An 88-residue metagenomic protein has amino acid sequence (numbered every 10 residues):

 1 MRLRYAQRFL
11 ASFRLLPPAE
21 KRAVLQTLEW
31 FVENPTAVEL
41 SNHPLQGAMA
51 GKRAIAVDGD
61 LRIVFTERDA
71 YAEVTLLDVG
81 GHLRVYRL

Functional and structural regions predicted by a protein language model:
R2, Q7-A11, L15, R22 (+1 more regions): Enriched for short, Lys/Arg-rich terminal
L16, L28, L45, L76-L77: Generic leucine side-chain signal with a strong bias for well-ordered alpha-helical environments
P17-P18, E33: A generic secondary-structure boundary signal that marks alpha-helix termini
W30-I55: A short, surface-exposed loop/turn module that caps and links secondary-structure elements
